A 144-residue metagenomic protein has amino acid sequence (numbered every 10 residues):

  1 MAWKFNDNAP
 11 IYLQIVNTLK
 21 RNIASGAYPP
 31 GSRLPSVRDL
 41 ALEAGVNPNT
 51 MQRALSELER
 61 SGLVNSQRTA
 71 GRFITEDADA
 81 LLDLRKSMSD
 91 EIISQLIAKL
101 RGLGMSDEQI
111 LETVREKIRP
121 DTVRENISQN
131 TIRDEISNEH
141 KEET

Functional and structural regions predicted by a protein language model:
M1-R33, D39, S87, E91 (+4 more regions): Extreme N-terminal segment that seeds HTH/winged-HTH DNA-binding domains in transcriptional regulators
A27-Y28, E57, G62-L63: Short hinge/loop at the helix->beta-strand junction immediately C-terminal to the helix-turn-helix recognition helix
R33-A44, L58: A short alpha-helical element within helix-turn-helix/winged-helix DNA-binding domains across DNA-binding proteins
L34, S66-I74, A78: Short, Lys/Arg-rich nucleic-acid/phosphate-binding segment
A41-L42, D77-A78, R119: Short Asp/Glu-rich motifs
T75-D90, S94: A surface-exposed regulatory interaction patch that couples sensing to output across bacterial transport/metabolic
